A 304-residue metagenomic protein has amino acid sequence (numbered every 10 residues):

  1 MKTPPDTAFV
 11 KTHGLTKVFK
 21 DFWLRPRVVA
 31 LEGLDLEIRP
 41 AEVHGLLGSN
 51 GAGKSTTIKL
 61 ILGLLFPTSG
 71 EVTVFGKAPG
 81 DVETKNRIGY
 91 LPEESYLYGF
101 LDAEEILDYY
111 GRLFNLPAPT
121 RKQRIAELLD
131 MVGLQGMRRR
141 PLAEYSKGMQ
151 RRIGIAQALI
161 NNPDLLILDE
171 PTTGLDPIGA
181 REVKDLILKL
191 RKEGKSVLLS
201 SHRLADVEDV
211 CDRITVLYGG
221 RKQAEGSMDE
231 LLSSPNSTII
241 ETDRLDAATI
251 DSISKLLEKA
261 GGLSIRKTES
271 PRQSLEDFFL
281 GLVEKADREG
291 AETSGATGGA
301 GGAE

Functional and structural regions predicted by a protein language model:
L15, D108, R112, P119-M137: Conserved ABC ATPase "signature" region
G70-T84: Conserved ABC transporter NBD signature motif
N162: Conserved catalytic motifs of ABC-family nucleotide-binding domains
L166-E170: Catalytic Walker B motif of ABC-type/P-loop ATPase nucleotide-binding domains
M228-G299, E304: Short, charged/small-residue-rich alpha-helical element at the C-terminal edge of ABC transporter nucleotide-binding
